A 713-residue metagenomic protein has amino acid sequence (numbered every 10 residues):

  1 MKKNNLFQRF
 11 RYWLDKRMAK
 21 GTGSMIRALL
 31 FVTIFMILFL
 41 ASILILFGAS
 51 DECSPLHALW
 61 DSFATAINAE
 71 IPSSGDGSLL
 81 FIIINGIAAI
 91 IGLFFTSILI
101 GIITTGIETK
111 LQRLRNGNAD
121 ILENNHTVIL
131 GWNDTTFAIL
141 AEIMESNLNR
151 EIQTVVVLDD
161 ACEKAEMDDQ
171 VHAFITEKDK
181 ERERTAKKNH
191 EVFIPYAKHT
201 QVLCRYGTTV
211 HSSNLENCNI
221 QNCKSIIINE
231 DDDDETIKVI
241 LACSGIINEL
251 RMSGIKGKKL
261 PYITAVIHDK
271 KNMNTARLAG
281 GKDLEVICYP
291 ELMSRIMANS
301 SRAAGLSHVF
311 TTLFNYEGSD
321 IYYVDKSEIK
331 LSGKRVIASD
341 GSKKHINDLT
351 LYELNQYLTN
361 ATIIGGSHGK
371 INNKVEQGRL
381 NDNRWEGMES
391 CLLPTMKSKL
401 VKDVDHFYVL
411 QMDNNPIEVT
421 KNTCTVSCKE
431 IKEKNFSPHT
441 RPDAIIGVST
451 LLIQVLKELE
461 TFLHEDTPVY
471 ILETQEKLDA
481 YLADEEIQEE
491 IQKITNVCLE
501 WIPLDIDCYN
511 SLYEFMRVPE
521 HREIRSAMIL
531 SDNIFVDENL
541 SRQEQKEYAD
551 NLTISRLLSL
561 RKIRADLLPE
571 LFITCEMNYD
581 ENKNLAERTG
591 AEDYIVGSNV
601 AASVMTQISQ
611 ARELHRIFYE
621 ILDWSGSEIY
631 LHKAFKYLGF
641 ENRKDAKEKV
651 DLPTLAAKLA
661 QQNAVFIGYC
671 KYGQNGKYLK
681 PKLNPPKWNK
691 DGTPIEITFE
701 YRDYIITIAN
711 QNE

Functional and structural regions predicted by a protein language model:
M1-E713: Cytosolic regulatory regions of ion transport systems
